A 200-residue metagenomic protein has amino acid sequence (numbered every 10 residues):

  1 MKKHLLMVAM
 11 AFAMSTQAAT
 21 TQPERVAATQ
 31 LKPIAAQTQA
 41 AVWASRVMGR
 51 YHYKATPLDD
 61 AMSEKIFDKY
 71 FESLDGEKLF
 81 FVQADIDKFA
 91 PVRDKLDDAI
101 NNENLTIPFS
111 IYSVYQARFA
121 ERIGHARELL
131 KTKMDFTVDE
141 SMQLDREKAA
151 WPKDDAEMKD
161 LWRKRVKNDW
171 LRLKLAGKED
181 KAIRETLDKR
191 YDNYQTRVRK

Functional and structural regions predicted by a protein language model:
K2-Q17: Gram-negative bacterial Sec-dependent N-terminal signal peptides
H4, A18-K200: Flexible, low-complexity junctional segments that flank or bridge functional domains
